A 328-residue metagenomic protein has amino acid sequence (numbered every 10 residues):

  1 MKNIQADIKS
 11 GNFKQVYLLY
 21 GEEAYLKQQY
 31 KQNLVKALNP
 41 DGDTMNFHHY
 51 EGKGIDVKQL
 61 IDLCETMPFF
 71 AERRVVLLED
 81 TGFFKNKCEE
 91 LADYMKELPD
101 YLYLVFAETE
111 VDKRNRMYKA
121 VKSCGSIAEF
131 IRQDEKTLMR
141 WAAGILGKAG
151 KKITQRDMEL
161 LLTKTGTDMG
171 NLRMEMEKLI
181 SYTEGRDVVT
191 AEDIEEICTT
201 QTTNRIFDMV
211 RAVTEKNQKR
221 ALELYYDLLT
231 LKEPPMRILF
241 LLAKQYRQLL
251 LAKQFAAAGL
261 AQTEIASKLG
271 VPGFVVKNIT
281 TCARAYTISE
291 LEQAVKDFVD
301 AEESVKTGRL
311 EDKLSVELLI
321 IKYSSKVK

Functional and structural regions predicted by a protein language model:
M1-K328: Conserved beta/loop motifs at nucleotide-recognition and modification sites
